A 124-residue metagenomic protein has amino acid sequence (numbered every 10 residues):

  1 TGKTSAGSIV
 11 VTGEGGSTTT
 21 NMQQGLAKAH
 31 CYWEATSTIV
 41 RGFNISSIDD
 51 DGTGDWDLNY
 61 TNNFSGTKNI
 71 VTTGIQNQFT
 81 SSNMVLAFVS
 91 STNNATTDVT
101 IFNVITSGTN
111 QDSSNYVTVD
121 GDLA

Functional and structural regions predicted by a protein language model:
G2-S65, D98, N103-A124: Extracellular receptor-binding modules and their adjoining Ser/Thr/Gly/Asp/Asn-rich linkers
S65-N94: Terminal beta-strand-rich extracellular "head" domains that mediate receptor/glycan or other ligand binding
